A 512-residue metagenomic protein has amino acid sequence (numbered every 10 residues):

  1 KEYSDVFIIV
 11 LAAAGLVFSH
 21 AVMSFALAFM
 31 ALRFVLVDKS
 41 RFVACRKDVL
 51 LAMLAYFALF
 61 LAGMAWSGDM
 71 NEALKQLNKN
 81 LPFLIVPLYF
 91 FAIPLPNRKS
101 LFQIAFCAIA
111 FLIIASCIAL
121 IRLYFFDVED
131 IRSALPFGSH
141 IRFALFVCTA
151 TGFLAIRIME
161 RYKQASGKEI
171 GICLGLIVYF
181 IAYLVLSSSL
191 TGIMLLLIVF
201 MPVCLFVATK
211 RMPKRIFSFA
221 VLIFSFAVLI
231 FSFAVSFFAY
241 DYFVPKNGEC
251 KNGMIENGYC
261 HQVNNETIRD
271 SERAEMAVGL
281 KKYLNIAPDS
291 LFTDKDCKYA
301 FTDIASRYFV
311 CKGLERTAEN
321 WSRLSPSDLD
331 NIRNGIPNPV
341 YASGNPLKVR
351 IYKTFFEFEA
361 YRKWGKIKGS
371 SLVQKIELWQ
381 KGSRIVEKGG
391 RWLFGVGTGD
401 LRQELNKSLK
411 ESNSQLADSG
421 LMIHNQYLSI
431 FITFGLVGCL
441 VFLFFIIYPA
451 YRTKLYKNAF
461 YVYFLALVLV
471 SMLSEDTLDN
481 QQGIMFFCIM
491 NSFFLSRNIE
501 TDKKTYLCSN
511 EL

Functional and structural regions predicted by a protein language model:
K1-D38, L51, Y56-S67, K79: N-terminal signal-anchor transmembrane segment
E2-V6, F42-Y56, S100-A108, K168-C173 (+1 more regions): Membrane-interfacial loop-to-transmembrane alpha-helix junctions, especially the N-terminal start
A12, A58-L61, A65, K99-E129 (+2 more regions): Alpha-helical transmembrane segments of multi-pass inner-membrane proteins
F18-V37, L77-Y89, R142-T151, M194-M201 (+2 more regions): Membrane-embedded alpha-helical segments of multi-pass membrane proteins, especially the transmembrane helices
F29-F34, L196, F200-M201, F445 (+2 more regions): Transmembrane alpha-helices of multi-pass inner-membrane enzymes
V49-Y56, M70-P94, Q103-C107, L112-S116 (+1 more regions): Aromatic-anchored transmembrane helix interface
A300-K312, R316-W321, P346-F355, E359-F434: Long extracytoplasmic/lumenal interhelical loops at the membrane interface of multi-pass membrane proteins
T433-A466: Hydrophobic transmembrane alpha-helices and their immediate junctions
